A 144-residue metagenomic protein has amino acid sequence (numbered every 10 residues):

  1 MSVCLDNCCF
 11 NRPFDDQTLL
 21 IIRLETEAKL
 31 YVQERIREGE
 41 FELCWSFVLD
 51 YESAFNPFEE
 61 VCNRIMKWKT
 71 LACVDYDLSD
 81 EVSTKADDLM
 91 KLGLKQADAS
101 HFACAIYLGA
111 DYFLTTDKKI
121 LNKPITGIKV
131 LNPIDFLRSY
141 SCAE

Functional and structural regions predicted by a protein language model:
S2, D16-T26, K91-L92, I106-E144: Acidic, PIN/NYN-like endoribonuclease modules and their adjacent C-terminal/linker elements
C4-P57: PIN/NYN-family metal-dependent endoribonuclease catalytic core
K29-E34, C62-M66, F102: Short amphipathic alpha-helical segments and helix-helix/interface helices
Q33, K69, A86-D87: A generic alpha-helix structural signal
F41, W45, L49, F55-P57 (+5 more regions): Anionic, Ser/Thr-rich low-complexity intrinsically disordered regions
C73-Y112, T116-K118: Active-site neighborhoods of divalent-metal-dependent phosphate/nucleic-acid chemistry enzymes
